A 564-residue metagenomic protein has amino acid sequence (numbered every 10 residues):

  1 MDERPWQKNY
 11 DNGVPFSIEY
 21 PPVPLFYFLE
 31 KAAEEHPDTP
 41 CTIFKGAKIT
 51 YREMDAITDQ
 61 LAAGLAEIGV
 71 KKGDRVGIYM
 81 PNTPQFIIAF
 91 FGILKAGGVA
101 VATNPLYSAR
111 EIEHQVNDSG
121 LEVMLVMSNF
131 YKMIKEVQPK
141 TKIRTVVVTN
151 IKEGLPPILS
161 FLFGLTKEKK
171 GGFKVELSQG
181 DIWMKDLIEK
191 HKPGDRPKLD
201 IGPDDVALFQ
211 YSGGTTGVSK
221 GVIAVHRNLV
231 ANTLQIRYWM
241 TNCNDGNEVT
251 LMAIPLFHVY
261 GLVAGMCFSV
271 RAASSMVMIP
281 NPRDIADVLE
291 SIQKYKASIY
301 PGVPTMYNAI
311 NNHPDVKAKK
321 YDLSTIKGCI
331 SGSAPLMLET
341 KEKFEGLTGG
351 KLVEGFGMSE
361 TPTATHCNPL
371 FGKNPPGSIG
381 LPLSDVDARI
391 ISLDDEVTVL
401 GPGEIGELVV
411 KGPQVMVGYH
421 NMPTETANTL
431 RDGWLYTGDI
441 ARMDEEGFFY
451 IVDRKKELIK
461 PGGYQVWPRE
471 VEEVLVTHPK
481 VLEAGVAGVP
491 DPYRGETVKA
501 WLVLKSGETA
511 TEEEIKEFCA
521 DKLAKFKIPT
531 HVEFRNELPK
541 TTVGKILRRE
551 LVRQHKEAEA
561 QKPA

Functional and structural regions predicted by a protein language model:
R4-Q7, Y27-T50: AMP-dependent adenylate-forming
Q7, M133-P203, P314: ANL superfamily adenylate-forming
P21, D38-T83, I87-F91, S108-E113: Conserved AMP-binding/adenylate-forming core of the ANL superfamily
L65-V70, H191-D204, F209-M252, S274 (+1 more regions): Conserved adenylate-forming
P81, V126-E136, T149-P157, I254 (+4 more regions): Adenylate-forming
V126, Y300, G412, V417-G418 (+5 more regions): AMP-binding/adenylate-forming catalytic core of the ANL superfamily
V230-V249, V259-S298, H313: Conserved AMP-binding/adenylation subdomain of ANL enzymes
E248, S274, I279, G328-C329 (+5 more regions): Conserved AMP-binding/adenylate-forming
